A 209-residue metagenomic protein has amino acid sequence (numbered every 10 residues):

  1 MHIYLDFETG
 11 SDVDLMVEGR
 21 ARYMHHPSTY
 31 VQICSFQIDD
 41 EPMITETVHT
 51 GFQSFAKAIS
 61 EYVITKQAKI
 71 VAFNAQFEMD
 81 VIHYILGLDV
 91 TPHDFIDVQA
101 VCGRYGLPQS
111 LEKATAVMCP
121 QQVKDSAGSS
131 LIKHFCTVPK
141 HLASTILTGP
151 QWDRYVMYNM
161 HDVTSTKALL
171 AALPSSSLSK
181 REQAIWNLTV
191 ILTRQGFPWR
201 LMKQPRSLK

Functional and structural regions predicted by a protein language model:
M1-V31: Entry/capping segment at the start of metal-dependent catalytic domains with acidic active-site entry clusters
E8, A75-Q76, Q204: An acidic- and aromatic-residue-enriched active-site/binding cleft used to recognize and process polar
V17-G19, I85, L173, R200: Surface-exposed beta-strand edges and their flanking turn/coil or helix-capping segments
T29-K57, Y62-P174, R181, W186: Active-site-proximal helix-loop-helix substrate-binding element of RNase H-like nuclease domains
K180-K209: Extended, well-ordered alpha-helical scaffold/bundle regions in very large, multi-domain proteins
